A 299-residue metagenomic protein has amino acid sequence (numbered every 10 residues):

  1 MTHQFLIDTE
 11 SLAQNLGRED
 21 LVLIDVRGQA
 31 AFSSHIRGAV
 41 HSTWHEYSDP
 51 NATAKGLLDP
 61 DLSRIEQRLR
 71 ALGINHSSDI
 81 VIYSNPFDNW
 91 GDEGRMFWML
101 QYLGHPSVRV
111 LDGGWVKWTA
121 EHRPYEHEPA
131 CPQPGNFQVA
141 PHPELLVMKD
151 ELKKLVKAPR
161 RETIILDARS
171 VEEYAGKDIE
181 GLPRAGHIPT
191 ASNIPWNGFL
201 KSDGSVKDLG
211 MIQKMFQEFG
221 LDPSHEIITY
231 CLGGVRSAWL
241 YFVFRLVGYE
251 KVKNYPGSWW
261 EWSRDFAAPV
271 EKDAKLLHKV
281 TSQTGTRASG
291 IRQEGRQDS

Functional and structural regions predicted by a protein language model:
M1-S299: Cytosolic catalytic domains that perform sulfur/thiol-centered chemistry
